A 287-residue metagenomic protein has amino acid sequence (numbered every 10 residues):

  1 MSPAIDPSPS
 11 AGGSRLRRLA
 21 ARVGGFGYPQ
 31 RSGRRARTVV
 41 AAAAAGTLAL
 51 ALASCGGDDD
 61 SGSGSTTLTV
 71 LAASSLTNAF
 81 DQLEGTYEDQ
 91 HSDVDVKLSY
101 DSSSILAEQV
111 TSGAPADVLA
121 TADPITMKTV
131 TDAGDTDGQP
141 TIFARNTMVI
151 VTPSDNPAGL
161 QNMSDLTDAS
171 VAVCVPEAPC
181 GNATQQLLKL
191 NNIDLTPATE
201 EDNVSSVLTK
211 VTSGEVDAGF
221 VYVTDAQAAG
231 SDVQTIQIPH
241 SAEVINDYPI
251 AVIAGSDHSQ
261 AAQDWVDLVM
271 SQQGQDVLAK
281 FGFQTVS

Functional and structural regions predicted by a protein language model:
P3-D6, G13-G25, G56-T77, D81-G85 (+5 more regions): Exported/periplasmic ABC-transporter solute-binding proteins
P9-A45: N-terminal export and membrane-targeting signals
L50-S54: C-terminal motif of bacterial Sec signal peptides marking the signal peptidase cleavage site
G85-K97: Signal peptide-proximal N-terminal region of secreted/periplasmic/extracellular or secretory-lumen proteins
D93, P115-A116, V216: Short, high-confidence coil segments that cap the C-terminus of an alpha-helix and link into the following beta-strand
Y100: Conserved strand-loop elements at the edges of beta-sheets that form or border functional pockets
S103-D135, G159: Pocket-flanking alpha-helical
